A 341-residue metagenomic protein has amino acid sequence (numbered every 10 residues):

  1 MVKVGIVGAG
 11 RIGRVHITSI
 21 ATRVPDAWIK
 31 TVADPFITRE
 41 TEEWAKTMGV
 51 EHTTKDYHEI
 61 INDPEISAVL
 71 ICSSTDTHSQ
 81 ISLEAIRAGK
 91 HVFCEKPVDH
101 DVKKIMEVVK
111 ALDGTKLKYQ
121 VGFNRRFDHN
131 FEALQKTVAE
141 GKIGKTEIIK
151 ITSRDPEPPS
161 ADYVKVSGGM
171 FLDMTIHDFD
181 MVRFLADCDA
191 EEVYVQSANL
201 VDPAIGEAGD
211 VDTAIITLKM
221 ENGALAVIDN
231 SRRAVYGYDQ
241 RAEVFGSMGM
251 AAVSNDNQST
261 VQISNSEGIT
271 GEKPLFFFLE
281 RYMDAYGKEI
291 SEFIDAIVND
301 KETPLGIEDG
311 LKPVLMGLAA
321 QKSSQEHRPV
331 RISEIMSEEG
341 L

Functional and structural regions predicted by a protein language model:
M1-M48: N-terminal Rossmann-like dinucleotide-binding module
E51-Y57: Conserved SAM-binding strand-loop segment of SAM-dependent methyltransferases
T54, C94, Y119-V121, K150 (+2 more regions): Hydrophobic residues in well-ordered beta-strands that form the structural core
S67-T75, S79-R126: Beta-strand-loop-alpha-helix segment that lines the small-molecule cofactor/substrate pocket of alpha/beta enzymes
A68-I71, M106, G114, G268 (+1 more regions): C-terminal helix-rich "cap/oligomerization" subdomain common to oxidoreductases
K110-K118, E132-T146, F245-G246: Basic phosphate/pyrophosphate-binding loop/patch that engages nucleotide-derived ligands
A161-L225, S231-Y236, E308: Rossmann-like dinucleotide-binding domain that binds NAD(P)(H)
N199, G206-E207, M220-K288, G340: NAD(P)-dinucleotide binding in Rossmann-like oxidoreductases
